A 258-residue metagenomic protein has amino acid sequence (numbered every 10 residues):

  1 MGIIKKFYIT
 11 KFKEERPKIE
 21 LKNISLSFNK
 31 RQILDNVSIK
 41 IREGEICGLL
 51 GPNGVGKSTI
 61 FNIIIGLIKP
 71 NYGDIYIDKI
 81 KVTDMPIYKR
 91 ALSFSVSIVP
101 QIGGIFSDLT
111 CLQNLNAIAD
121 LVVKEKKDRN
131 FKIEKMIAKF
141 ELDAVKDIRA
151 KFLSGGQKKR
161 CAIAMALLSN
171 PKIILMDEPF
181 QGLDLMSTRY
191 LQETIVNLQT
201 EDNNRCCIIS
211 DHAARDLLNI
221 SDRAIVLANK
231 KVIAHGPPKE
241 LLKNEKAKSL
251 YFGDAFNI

Functional and structural regions predicted by a protein language model:
I19-L21, L34: Conserved structural motif at the start of ABC-family nucleotide-binding domains
L50-P52: The feature captures the beta-strand-to-loop junction immediately N-terminal to the Walker
I65: Helix-to-loop junction immediately C-terminal to a conserved catalytic motif
V82-S97, I102, L241-E245: ABC ATPase NBD coupling module
K127-V145, E193-V196: Conserved ABC ATPase "signature" region
R149-L153: Conserved ABC ATPase signature
I174-E178: Catalytic Walker B motif of ABC-type/P-loop ATPase nucleotide-binding domains
